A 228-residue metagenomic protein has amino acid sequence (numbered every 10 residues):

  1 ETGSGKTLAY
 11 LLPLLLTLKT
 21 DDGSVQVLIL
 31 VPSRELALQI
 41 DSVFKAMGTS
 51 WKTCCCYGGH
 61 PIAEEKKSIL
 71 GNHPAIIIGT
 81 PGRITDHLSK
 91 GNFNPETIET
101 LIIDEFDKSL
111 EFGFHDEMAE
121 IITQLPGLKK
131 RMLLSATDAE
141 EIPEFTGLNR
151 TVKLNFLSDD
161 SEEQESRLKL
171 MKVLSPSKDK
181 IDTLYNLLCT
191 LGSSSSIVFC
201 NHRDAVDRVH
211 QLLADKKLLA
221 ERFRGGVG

Functional and structural regions predicted by a protein language model:
E1-G228: Conserved helicase RecA-like core
